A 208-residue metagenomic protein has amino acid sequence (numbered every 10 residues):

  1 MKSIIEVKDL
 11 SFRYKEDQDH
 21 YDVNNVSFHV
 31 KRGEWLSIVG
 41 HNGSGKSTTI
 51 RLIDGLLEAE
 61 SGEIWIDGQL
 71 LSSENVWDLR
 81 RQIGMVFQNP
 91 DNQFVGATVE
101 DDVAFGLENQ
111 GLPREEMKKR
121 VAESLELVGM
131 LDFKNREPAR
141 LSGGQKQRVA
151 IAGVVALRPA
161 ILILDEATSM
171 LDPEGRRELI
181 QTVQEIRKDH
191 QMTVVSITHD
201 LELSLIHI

Functional and structural regions predicted by a protein language model:
V39-H41: The feature captures the beta-strand-to-loop junction immediately N-terminal to the Walker
D54: Helix-to-loop junction immediately C-terminal to a conserved catalytic motif
E115-F133: Conserved ABC ATPase "signature" region
E137-L141, Q145: Conserved ABC ATPase signature
R158: Conserved catalytic motifs of ABC-family nucleotide-binding domains
L162-D165: Catalytic Walker B motif of ABC-type/P-loop ATPase nucleotide-binding domains
I206-I208: Conserved small/polar residues in nucleotide/adenosyl-binding loops
